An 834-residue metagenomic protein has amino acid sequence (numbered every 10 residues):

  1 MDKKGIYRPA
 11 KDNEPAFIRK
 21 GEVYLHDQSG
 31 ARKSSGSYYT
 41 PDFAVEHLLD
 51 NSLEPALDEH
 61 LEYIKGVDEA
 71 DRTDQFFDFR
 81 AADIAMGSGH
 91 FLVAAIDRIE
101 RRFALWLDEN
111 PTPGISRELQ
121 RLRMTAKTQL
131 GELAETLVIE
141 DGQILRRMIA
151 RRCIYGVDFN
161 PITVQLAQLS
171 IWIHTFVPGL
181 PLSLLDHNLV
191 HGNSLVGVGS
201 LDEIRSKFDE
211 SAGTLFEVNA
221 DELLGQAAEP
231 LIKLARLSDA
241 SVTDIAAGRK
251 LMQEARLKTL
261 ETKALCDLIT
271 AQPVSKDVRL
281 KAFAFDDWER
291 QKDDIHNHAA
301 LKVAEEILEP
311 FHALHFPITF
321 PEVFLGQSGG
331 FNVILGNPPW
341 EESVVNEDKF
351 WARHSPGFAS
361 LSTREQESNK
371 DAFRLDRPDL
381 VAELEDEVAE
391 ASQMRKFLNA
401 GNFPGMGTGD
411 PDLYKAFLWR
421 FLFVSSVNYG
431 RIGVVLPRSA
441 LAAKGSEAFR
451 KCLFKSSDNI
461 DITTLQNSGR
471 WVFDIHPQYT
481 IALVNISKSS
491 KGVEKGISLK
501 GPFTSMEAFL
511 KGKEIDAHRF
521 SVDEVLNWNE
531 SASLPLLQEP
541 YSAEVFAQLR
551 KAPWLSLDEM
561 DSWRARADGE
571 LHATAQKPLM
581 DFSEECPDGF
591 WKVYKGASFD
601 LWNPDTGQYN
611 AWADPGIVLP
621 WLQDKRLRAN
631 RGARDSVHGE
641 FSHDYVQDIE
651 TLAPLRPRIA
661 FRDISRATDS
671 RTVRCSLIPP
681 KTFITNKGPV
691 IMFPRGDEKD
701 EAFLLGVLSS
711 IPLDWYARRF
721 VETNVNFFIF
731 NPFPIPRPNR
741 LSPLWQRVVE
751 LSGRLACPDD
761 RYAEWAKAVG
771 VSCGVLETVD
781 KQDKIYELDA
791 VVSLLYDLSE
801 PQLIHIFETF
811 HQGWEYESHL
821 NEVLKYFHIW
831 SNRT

Functional and structural regions predicted by a protein language model:
M1-M124, T136-L137, R151-I154, F159-L166 (+7 more regions): S-adenosyl-L-methionine
L57-K65, E118-Q143, W288-I307: Acidic/polar, low-complexity linker and loop regions
Q143, K258, T262, N297 (+5 more regions): Generic alpha-helical segment signature
W172-V177: AAA+ ATPase "lid" subdomain C-terminal helix
F216, A220-L223, D244, G248-L251 (+1 more regions): Amphipathic alpha-helical coiled-coil segments and their boundaries
L251-P321: Conserved helicase NTPase catalytic core signature
